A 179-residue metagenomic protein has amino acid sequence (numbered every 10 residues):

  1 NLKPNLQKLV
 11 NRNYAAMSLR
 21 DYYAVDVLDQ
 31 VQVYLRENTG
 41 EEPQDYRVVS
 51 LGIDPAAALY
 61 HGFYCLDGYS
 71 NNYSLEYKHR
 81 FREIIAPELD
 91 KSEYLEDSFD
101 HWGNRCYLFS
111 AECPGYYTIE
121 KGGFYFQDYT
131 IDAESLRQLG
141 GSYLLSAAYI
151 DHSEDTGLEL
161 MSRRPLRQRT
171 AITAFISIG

Functional and structural regions predicted by a protein language model:
L2-G179: Extracytoplasmic
